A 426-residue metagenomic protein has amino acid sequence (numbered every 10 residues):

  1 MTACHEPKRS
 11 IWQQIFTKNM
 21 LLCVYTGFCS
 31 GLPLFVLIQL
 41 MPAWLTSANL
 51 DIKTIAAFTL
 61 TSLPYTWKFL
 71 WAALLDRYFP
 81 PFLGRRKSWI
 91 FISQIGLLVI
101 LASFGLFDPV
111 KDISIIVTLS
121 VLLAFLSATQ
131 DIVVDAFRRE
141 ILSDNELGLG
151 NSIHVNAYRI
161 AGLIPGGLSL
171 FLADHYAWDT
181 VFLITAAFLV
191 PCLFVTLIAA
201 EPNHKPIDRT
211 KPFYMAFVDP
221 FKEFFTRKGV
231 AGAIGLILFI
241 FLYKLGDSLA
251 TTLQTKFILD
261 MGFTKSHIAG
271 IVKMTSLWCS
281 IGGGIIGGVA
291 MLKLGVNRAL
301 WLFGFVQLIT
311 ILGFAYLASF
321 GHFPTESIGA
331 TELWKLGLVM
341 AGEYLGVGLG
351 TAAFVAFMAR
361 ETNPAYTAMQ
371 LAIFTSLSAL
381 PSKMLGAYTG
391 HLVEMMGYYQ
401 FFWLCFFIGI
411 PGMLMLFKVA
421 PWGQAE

Functional and structural regions predicted by a protein language model:
A3-F16, N203-G235: Juxtamembrane intracellular "pre-TM" segments in multi-pass secondary transporters
E6-Y65, G235-F239, Y243-F257, M261 (+1 more regions): Helix-loop boundary and gating motifs at the non-cytosolic
I52-K53, D144-I153, K265-S266, P364-F374: Loop-to-transmembrane helix entry/capping segments in MFS-fold secondary transporters and related SLC/MFSD carriers
W67-G84, G282-A299, V393-E394: Helix-to-loop junctions at the C-terminal end of transmembrane segments in multipass secondary transporters
W67-K68, G148-A173, T375-G386: Glycine-rich segments within core transmembrane alpha-helices of 12-TM secondary carriers
I90-V110, F305-G329: C-terminal ends and interior cores of transmembrane alpha-helices in multi-pass membrane transporters/permeases
I92-L98, T180-I198, Q400-K418: Symmetry-related core transmembrane helices of the 12-TM Major Facilitator Superfamily/SLC fold
A128-L142, L349-N363: Intracellular juxtamembrane helix-capping segments at the cytosolic ends of symmetry-related transmembrane helices
